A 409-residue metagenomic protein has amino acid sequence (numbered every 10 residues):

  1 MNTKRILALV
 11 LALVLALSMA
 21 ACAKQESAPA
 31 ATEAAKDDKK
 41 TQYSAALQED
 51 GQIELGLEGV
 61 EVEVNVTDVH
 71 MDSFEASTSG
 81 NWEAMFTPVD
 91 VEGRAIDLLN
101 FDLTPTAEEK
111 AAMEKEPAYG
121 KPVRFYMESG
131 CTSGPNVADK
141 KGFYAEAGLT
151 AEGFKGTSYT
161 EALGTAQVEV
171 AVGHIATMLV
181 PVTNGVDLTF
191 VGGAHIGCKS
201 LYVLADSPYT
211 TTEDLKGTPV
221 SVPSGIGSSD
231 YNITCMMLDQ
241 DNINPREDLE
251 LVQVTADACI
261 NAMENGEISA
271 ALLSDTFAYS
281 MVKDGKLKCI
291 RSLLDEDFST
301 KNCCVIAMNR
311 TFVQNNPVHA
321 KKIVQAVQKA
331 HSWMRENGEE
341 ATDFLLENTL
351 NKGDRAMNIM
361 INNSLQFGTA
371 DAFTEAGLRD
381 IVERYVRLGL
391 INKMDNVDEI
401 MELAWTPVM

Functional and structural regions predicted by a protein language model:
M1-L9: Bacterial N-terminal signal peptides that target proteins for export
L11, L15-M19: Hydrophobic core
M19-A30: Bacterial lipoprotein signal-peptidase II cleavage site
A31-S44: N-terminal low-complexity, Pro/Thr-rich disordered segments that flank secretion/membrane-targeting signals
Q42-Q253, S269-D275, K286-L293, T300: Short, glycine-/small- and polar/acidic-enriched structural segments that line small-molecule recognition paths
A176, V252, D257-E347: Pocket-lining segment of extracytoplasmic ligand-binding domains
Q314-N392: Secondary-structure end/capping motifs
V382-M409: C-terminal solvent-exposed extensions
